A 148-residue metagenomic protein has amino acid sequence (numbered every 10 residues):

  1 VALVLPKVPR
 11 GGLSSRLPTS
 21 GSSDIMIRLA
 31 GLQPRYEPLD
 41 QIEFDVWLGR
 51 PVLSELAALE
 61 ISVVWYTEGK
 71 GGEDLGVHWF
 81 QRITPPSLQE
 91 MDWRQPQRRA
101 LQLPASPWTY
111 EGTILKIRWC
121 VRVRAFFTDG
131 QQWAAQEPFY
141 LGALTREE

Functional and structural regions predicted by a protein language model:
V1-E148: C-terminal beta-sandwich interaction modules and adjacent acidic, Ser/Thr/Pro/Gly-rich low-complexity tails used
